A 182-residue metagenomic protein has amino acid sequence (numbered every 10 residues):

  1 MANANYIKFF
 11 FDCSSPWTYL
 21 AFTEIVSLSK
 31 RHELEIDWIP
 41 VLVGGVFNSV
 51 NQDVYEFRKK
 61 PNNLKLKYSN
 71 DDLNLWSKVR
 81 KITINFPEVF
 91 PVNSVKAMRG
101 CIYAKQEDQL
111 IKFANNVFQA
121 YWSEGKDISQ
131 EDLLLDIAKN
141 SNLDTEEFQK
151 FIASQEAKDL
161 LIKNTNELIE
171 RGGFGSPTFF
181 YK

Functional and structural regions predicted by a protein language model:
A2-N3, L73: Class I S-adenosyl-L-methionine
N3-E35, Q109, N116-K182: C-terminal cap of thioredoxin/glutaredoxin-like
Y19-Y121: Structural alpha/beta surface segment adjacent to cysteine/selenocysteine redox centers across thiol/disulfide enzymes
